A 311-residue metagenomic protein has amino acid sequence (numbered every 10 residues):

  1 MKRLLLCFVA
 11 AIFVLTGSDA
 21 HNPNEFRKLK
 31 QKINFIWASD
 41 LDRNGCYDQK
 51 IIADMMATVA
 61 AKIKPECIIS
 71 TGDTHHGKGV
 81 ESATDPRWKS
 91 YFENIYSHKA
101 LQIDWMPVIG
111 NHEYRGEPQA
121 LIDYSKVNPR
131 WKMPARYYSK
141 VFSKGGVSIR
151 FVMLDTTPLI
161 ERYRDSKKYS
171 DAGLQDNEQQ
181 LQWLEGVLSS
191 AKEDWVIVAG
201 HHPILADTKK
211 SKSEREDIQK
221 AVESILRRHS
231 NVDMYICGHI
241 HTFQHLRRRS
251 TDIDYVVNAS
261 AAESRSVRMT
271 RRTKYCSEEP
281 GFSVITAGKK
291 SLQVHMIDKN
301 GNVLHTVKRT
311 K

Functional and structural regions predicted by a protein language model:
K2-F8: Sec-dependent signal peptide recognition, specifically the positively charged N-region followed immediately by
V9-G17: Hydrophobic h-region of N-terminal signal peptides that target proteins for export in Gram-negative bacteria
G17-P86, Q179: N-terminal active-site segment of His-dependent metallophosphoesterases
F35-W37, I68-S70, P107, V198 (+1 more regions): Residue-level marker for buried hydrophobic side chains located in beta-strands that build the well-ordered beta-sheet
W37, S70, R248, A287-L292 (+2 more regions): Generic beta-strand structural signal
D40-D42, N111-H112, H201, H239-H241: Histidine-centered divalent metal-coordination motifs
H76-V196, S211-M234, I240-G288, L292-Q293: Extended active-site neighborhood of metal-dependent phosphoesterases/phosphodiesterases
G301-V303: Residue-level signal for glycine
